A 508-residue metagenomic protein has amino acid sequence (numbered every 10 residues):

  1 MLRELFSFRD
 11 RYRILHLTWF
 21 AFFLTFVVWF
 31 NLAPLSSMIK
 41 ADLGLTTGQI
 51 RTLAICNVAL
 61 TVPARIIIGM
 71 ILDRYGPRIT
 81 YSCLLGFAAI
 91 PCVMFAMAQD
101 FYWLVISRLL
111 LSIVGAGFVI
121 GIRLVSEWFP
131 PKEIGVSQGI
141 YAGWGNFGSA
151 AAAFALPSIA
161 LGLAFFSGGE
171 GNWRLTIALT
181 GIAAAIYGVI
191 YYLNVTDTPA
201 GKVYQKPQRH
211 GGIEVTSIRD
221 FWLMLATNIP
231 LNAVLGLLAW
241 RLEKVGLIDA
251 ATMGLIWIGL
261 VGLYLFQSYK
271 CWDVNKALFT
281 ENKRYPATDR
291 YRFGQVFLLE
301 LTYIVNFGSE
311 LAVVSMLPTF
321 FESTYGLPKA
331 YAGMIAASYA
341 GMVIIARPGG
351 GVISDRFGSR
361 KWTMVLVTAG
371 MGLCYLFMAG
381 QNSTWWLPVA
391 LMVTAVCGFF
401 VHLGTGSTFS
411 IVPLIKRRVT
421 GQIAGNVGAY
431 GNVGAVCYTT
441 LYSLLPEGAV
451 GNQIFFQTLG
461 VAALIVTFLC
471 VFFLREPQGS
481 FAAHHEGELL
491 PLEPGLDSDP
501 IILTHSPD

Functional and structural regions predicted by a protein language model:
L32-A33, M224-I256, R292-A337: Extracytoplasmic gate region of multi-pass secondary transporters
G44, G76, M97-Y102, V114 (+4 more regions): Helix-breaking motifs and short loop linkers at transmembrane-helix boundaries and internal kinks in secondary membrane
A64-G76, A346-S359: Helix-to-loop junctions at the C-terminal end of transmembrane segments in multipass secondary transporters
R74-L85, D355-A369: Cytoplasmic membrane-interface "Motif A"-like loop-to-helix N-cap segments of 12-TM Major Facilitator Superfamily
G86-Q99, A369-T384: C-terminal ends and interior cores of transmembrane alpha-helices in multi-pass membrane transporters/permeases
G117-P130, H402-K416: Intracellular juxtamembrane helix-capping segments at the cytosolic ends of symmetry-related transmembrane helices
G135-L161, G425-Y438: Glycine-rich segments within core transmembrane alpha-helices of 12-TM secondary carriers
G181-Y204, N228-E243, I258-L278, V466-R475: C-terminal membrane-cytosol helix-exit motif in multi-pass small-molecule transporters
